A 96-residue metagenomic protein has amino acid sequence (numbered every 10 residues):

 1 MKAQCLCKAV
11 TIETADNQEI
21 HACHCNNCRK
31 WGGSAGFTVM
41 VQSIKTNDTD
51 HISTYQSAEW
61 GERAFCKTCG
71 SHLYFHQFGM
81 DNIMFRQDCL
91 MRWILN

Functional and structural regions predicted by a protein language model:
M1-Q4, A9-N96: A short Gly-Trp-Pro
